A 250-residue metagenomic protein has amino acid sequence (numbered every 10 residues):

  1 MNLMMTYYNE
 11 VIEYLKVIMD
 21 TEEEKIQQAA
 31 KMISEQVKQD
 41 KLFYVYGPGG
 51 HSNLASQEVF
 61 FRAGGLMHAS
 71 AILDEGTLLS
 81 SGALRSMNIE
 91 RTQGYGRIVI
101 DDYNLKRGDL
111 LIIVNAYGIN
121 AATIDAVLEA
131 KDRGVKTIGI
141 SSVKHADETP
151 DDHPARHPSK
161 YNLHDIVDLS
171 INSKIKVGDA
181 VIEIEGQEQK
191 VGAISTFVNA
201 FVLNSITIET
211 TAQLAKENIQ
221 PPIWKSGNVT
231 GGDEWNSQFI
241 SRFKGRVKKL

Functional and structural regions predicted by a protein language model:
M1-D20: Generic N-terminal amphipathic, Lys/Arg-enriched alpha-helix
Y8, Q93-R97, A121, F243-G245 (+1 more regions): Conserved, well-structured ligand/cofactor-binding cores
T21-Q36: A short, well-structured juxtamembrane/interface segment
K25, Q39-K41, G64, A212-L250: Active-site phosphate/pyrophosphate-binding segments
L42-G47: Short glycine-rich phosphate-binding loop at a beta-alpha junction
P48-F201, T207: Glycine-rich phosphate-binding loops that contact phosphosugars or nucleotide phosphates
